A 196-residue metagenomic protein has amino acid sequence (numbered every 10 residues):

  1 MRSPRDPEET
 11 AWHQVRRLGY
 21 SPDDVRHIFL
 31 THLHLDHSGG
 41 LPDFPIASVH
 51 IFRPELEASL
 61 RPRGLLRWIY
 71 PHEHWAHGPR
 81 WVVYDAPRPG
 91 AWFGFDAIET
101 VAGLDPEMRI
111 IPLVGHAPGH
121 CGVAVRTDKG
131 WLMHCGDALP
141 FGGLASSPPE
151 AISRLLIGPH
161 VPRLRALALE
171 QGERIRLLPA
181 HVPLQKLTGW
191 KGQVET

Functional and structural regions predicted by a protein language model:
M1-H13, D128-T196: Cap/insert and terminal regions of metallo-dependent hydrolase folds
R2-Y20, D24, R53-I111, L155-R174: Metallo-beta-lactamase
V25-D36: Metallo-beta-lactamase
L33, E55, G115-A117, D137-A138 (+1 more regions): Active-site metal-binding loops of divalent metal-dependent hydrolases
P42-P45, H74-W75: Short, conserved loop/helix-junction motifs that constitute active-site signature segments in enzyme catalytic cores
S48-R53, H134-G136: Short hydrophobic/aromatic-enriched beta-strand-loop microsegments
G103-P106, A124-D128: Active-site beta-strand termini and strand-to-loop segments that position acidic
M108-V114, M133-G136: Active-site-proximal beta-strand elements of phosphoester/diester hydrolases
